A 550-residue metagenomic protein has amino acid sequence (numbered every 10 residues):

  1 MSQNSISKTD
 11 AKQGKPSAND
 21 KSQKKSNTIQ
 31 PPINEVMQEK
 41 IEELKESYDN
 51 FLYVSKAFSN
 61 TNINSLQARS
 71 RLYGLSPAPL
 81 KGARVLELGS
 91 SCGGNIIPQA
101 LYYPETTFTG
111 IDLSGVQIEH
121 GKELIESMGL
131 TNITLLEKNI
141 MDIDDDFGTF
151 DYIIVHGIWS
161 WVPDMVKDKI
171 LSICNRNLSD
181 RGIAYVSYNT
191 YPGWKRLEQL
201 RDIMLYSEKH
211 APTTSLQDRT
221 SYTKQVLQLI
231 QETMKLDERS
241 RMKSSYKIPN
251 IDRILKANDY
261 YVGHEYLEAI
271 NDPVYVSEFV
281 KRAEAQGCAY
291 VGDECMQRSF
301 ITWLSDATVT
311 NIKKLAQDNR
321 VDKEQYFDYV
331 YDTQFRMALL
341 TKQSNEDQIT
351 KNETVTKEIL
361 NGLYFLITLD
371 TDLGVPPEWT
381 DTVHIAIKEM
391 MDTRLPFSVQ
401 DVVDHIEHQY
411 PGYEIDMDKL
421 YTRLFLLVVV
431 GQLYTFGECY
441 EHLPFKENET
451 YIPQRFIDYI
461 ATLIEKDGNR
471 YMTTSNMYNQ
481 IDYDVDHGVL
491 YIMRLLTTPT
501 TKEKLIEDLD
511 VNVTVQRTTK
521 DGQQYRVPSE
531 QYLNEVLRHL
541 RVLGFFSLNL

Functional and structural regions predicted by a protein language model:
N50, V54, F58-A83, P98: Conserved alpha-helix/loop element of class I SAM-dependent methyltransferases that forms part of the SAM/SAH-binding
G82-S91: Conserved class I S-adenosyl-L-methionine
I96-M141: Class I SAM-dependent methyltransferase SAM/SAH-binding core
D144-I153: A short acidic, Gly/Pro-enriched loop at the edge of an enzyme's catalytic core that lines a small-molecule cofactor
D168-D180: A short glycine-rich, Lys/Arg-flanked "PGG" loop and its adjoining helix->strand segment in the class I
V186-T213, T233-R239: Conserved class I S-adenosyl-L-methionine
S215-S305: Substrate-binding/catalytic lobe of Class I Rossmann-like enzymes that use SAM or dcSAM, i.e., the mid-to-C-terminal
I301-Q317, V321-R336, L340, D372-L550: Long, charge-rich, low-complexity alpha-helical segments
